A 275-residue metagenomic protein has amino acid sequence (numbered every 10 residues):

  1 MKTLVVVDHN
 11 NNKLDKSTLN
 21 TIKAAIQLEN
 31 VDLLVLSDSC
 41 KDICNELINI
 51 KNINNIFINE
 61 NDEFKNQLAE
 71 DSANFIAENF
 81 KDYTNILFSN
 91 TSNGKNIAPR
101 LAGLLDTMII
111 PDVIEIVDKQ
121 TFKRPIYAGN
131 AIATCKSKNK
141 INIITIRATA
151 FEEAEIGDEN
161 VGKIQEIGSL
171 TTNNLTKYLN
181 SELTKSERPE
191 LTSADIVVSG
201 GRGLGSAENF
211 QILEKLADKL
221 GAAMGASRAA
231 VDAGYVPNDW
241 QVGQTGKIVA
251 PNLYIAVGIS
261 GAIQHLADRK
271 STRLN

Functional and structural regions predicted by a protein language model:
M1-R273: N-terminal glycine-rich FAD/FM-binding segment characteristic of electron-transfer flavoproteins
